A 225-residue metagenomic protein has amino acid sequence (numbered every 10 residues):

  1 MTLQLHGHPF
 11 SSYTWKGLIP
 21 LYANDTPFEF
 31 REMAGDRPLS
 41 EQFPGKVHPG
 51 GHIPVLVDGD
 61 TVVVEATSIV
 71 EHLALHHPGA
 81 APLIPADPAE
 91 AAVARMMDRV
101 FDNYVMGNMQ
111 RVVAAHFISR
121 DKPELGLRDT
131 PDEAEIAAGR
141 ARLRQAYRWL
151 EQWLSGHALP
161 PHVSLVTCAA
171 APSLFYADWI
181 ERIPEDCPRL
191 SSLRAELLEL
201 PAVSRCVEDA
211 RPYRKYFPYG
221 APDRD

Functional and structural regions predicted by a protein language model:
M1-P131, A158: GST-like domain detector, emphasizing the conserved glutathione-binding G-site in the N-terminal thioredoxin-like
M33-D36, L190, A210-R211: Residue-level "edge-of-site" marker
L39-E41, E196, Y216-F217: Short Asp/Glu-rich motifs
P44-G45, L198, E208: Alpha-helix boundary recognition
L56, A94, L150, L197-V203: Residue-level signal for nonpolar/aromatic packing positions in well-ordered secondary structure
H77, L154-H157, P201, A210: A general structural signal marking secondary-structure boundaries and capping sites
Y104-E199: GST-like fold's C-terminal all-alpha helical module
A210-D225: Acidic/histidine-enriched, glycine/proline-rich intrinsically disordered or flexible terminal extensions
